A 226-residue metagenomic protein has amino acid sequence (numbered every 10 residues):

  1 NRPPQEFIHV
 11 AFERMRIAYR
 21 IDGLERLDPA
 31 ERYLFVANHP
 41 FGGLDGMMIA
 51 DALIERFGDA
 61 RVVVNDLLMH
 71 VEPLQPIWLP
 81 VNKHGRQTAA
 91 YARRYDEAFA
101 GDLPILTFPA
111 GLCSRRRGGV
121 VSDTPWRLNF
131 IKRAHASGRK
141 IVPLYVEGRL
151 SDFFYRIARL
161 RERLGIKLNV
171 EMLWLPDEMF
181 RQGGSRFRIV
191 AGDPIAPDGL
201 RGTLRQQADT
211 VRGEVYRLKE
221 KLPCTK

Functional and structural regions predicted by a protein language model:
N1-H39, L44-M48, F57, Q75 (+1 more regions): Membrane-anchoring hydrophobic helices of lipid-metabolizing enzymes
V10-R16, V81-Q87, G119-V120: Short, flexible loop segments at the rims of nucleotide/cofactor-binding pockets, characterized by
M15-I21, Q87-A89, E171-L173: Short gly/ser/thr-rich secondary-structure transition/capping motifs
L34-V36, P80, L106-F108: Structural motif
A37, V63-V64, F108, Y145: Short beta-strand segments
M47-L53, V121: "Short basic amphipathic alpha-helical interaction patches in structured regions
I54, G58-A100: Conserved nucleotide-cofactor-binding alpha/beta core module
Y91-K226: Non-catalytic C-terminal accessory region of glycerolipid acyltransferases and related lyso-lipid remodeling enzymes
